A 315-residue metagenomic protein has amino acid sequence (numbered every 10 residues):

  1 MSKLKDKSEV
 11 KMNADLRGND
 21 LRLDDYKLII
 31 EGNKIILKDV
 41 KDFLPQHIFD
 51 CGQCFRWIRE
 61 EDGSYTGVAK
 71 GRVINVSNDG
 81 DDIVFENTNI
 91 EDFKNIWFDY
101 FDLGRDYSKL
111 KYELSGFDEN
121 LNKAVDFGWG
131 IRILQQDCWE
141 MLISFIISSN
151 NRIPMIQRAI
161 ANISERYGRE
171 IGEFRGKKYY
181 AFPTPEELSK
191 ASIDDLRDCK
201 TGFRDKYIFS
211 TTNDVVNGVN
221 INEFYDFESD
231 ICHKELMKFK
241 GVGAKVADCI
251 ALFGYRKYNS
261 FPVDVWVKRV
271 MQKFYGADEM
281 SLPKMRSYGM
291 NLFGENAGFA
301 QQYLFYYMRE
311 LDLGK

Functional and structural regions predicted by a protein language model:
S2-K315: HhH-family (HhH-GPD) DNA N-glycosylase catalytic core used in base-excision repair
